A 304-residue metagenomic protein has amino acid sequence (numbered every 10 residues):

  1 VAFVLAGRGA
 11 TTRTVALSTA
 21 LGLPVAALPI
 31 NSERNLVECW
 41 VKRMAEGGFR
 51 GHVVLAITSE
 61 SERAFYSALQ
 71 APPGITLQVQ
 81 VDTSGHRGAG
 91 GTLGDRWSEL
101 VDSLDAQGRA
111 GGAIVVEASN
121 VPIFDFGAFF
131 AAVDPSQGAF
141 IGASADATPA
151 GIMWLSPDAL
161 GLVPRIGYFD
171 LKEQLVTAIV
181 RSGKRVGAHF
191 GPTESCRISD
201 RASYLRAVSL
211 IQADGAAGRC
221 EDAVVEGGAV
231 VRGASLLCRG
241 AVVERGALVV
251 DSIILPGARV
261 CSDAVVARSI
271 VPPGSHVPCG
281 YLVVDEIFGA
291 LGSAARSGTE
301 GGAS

Functional and structural regions predicted by a protein language model:
V1-A64, I75-L77: N-terminal glycine-rich phosphate-binding loop and ensuing alpha1 helix
A2, V79-V81, A188: Generic preference for hydrophobic
L36-W40, T92-E99, L175: Well-ordered alpha-helical segments embedded in enzymatic catalytic cores
F49, G138, K184: Short phosphate-binding/catalytic loops that engage adenosine nucleotides
V54, S61-A150, W154: Conserved beta-loop-beta/alpha segment of the NTase-like Rossmann-fold superfamily that binds/positions NTPs
S61-R63, V121-P122, A128, G161 (+4 more regions): Glycine-rich nucleotide phosphate-binding loop and flanking beta-alpha elements of Rossmann-like dinucleotide-binding
A113-I114, V121-P135, S144-D214: Catalytic-core segments of class I nucleotidyltransferases/pyrophosphorylases that form NMP-activated intermediates
G218-S304: Structural signal for interior beta-strand "rungs" in well-ordered beta-sheet cores of soluble enzyme domains
